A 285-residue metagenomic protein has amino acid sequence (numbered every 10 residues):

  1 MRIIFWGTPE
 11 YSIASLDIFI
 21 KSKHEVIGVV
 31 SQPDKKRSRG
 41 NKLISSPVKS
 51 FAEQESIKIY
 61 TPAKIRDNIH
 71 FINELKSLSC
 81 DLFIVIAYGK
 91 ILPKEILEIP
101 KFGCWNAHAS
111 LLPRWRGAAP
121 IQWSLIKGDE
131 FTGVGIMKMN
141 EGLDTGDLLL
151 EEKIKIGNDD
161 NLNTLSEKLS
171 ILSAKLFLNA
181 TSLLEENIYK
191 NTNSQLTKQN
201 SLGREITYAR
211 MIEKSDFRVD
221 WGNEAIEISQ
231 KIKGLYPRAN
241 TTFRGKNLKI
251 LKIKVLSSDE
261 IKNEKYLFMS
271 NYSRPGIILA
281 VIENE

Functional and structural regions predicted by a protein language model:
M1-P237, N284-E285: One-carbon transfer enzymes
R218-E285: An anion-binding loop in the catalytic cleft
